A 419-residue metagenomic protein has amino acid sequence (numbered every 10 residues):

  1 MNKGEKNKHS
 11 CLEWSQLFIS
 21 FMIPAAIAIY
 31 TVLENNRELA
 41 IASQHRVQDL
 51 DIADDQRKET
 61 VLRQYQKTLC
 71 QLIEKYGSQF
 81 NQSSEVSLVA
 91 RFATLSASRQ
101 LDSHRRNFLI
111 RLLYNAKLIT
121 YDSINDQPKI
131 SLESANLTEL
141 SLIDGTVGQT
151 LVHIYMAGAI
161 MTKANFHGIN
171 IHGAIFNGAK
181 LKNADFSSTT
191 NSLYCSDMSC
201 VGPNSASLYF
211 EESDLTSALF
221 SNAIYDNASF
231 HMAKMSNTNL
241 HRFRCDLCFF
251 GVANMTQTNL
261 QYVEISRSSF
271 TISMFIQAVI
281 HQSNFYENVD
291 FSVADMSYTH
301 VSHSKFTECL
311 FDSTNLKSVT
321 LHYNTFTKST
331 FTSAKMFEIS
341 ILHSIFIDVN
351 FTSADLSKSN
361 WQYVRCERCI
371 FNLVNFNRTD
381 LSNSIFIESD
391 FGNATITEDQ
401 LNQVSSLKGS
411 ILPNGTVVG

Functional and structural regions predicted by a protein language model:
N2-Q56: Membrane-embedded hydrophobic alpha-helical segments
E13, S123-G419: Tandem repeat scaffolds
S15-L17, F21-I23, I27-V32, Q48 (+6 more regions): Aromatic-residue detector
N35-N170, I175-G178: Charged/polar helix/coil "stalk" or linker segments at domain boundaries
